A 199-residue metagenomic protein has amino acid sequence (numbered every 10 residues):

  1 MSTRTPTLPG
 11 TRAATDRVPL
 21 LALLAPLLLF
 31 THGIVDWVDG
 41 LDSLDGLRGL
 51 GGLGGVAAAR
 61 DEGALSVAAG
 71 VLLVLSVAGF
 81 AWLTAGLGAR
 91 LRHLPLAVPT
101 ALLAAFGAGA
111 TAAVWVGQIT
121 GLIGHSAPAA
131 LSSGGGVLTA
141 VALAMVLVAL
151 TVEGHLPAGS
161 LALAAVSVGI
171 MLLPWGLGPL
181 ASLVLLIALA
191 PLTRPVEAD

Functional and structural regions predicted by a protein language model:
S2-D199: Hydrophobic, aromatic-enriched alpha-helical segments typical of multi-pass transmembrane helices
